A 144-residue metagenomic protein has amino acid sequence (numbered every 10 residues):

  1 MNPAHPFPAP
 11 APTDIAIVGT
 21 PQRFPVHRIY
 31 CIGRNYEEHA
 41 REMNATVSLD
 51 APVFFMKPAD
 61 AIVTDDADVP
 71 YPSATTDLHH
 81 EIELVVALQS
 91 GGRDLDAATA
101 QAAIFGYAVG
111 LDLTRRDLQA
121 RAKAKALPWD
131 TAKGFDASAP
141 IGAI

Functional and structural regions predicted by a protein language model:
M1-I144: Catalytic-core "active-site belt" of small-molecule-metabolizing enzymes, emphasizing His/Asp/Glu-rich regions
